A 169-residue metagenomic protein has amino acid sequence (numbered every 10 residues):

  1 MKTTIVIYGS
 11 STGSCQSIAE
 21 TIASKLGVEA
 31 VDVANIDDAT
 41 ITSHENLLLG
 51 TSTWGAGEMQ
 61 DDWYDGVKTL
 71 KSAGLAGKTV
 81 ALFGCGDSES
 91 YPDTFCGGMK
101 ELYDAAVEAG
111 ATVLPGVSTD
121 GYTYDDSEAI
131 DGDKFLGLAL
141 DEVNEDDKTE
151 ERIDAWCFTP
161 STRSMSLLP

Functional and structural regions predicted by a protein language model:
K2-L26: Short, charged N-terminal beta->alpha structural module
S14, K25, E29, S43-L47 (+1 more regions): FMN-binding flavodoxin-like domain, especially the glycine-rich phosphate-binding loop
V28-D38: A short beta-strand-loop structural module common to alpha/beta enzyme folds
